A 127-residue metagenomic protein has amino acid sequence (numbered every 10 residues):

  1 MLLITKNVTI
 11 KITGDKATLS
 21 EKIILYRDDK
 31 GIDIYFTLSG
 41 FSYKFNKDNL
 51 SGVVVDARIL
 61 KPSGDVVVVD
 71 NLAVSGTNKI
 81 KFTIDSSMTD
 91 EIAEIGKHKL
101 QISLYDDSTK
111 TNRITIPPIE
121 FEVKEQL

Functional and structural regions predicted by a protein language model:
M1-L127: N-terminal assembly/attachment segments of tailed bacteriophage virion structural proteins
